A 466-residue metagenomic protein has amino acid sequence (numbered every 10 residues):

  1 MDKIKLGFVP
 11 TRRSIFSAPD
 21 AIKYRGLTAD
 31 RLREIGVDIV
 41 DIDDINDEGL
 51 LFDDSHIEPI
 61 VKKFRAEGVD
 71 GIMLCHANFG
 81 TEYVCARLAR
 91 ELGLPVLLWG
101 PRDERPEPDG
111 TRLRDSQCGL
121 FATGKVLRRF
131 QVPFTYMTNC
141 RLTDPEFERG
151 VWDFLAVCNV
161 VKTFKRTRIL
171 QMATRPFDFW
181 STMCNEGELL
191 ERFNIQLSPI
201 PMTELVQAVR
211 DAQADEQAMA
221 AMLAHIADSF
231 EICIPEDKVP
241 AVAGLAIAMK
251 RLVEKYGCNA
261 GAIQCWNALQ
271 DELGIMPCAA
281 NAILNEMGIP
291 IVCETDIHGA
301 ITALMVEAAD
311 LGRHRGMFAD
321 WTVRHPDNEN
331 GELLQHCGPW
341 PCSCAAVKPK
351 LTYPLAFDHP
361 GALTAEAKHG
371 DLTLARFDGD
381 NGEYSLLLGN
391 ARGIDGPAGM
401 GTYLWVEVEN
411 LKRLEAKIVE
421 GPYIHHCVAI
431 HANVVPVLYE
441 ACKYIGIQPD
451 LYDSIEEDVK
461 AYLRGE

Functional and structural regions predicted by a protein language model:
M1-E34: N-terminal basic/disordered segments at the start of proteins
D2-L6, I39-V40, G100, E104-A221 (+2 more regions): Cap/lid and interdomain-hinge subdomains that line or gate substrate/regulatory clefts in soluble alpha/beta enzymes
V37-E67, Q207-E216: N-terminal beta-loop-helix "entrance" segment that forms/cooperates in small-molecule cofactor or anionic ligand
S55-V69, L88, I247-K255: Short, well-structured alpha-helical segments in soluble
N78-G93, Q270-A282: Short Gly/Thr/Asp-enriched flexible loops that form oxyanion-binding sites at enzyme active sites
P133, N285-G401: C-terminal catalytic subdomain
A221-M222, D228-A309: Long, internal scaffold/assembly segments composed of regular secondary structure
D358-E466: Extended hydrophobic packing segments that form well-structured cores
